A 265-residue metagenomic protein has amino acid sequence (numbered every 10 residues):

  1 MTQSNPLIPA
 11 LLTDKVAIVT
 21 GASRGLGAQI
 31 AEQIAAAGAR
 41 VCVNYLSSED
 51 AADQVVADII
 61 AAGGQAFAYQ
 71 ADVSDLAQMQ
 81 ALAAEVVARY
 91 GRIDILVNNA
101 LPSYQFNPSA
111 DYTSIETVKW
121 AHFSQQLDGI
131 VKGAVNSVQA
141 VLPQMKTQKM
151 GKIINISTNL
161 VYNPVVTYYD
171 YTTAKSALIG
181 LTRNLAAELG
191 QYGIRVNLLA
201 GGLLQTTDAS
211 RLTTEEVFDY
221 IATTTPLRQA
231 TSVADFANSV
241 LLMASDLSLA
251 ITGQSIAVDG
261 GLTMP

Functional and structural regions predicted by a protein language model:
T2-I8, N163, T223, L227 (+2 more regions): Short C-terminal tail/terminal secondary-structure segment of NAD(P)H-dependent dehydrogenase/reductase domains
V16, S23-R24: Conserved glycine-rich cofactor-binding loop
A39-Q54: Conserved glycine-rich Rossmann-like NAD(P)H-binding loop of the short-chain dehydrogenase/reductase
Q80, P102-S124, T167-D170, S210-T213: Conserved mid-core segment of classical short-chain dehydrogenase/reductases
E116-V135, M150, I154, L178: Catalytic Tyr-X3-Lys loop
V138, A174, T182: Active-site helix of classical SDR
P143, A187-E188, L249: Alpha-helical segment proximal to the catalytic Tyr-Lys
G190, R195, I251-G253: Short, small/polar-rich loop/turn modules that mediate ligand/substrate recognition or access, typified
